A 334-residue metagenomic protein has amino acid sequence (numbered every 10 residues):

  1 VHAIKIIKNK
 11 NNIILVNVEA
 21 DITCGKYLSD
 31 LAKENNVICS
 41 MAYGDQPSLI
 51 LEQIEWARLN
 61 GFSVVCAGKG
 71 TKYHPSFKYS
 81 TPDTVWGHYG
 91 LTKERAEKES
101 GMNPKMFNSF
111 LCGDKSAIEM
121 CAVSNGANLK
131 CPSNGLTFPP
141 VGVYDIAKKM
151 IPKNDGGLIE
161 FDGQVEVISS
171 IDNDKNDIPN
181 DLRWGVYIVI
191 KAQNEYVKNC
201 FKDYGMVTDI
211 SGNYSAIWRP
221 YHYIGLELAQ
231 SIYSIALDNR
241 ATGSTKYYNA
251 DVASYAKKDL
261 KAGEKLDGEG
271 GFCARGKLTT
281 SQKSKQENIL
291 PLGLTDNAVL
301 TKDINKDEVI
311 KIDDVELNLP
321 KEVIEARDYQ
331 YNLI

Functional and structural regions predicted by a protein language model:
H2-A3, G25-L28, L51-I54, K69 (+4 more regions): Short acidic, glycine/serine/threonine-rich loops at helix termini
H2-N9, V16-I38, A42-D45, I50-W56: Rossmann-fold NAD(P)-binding glycine/threonine-rich loop
N11, N36-V37, F62, L129: Short glycine/serine/threonine/alanine-rich loop segments
I14, I38-S40, V65, P132: Structural detector of well-ordered beta-strand residues that form the stable sheet scaffold of enzyme domains
N17-D21, G44-D45, K69-G70, G271 (+1 more regions): Short, ordered loop/turn segments at secondary-structure junctions
K33, G44-S109: Rossmann-like NAD(P)H-binding beta-loop-alpha module
H88-I334: C-terminal catalytic/substrate-binding lobe primarily of soluble NAD(P)-dependent oxidoreductases
